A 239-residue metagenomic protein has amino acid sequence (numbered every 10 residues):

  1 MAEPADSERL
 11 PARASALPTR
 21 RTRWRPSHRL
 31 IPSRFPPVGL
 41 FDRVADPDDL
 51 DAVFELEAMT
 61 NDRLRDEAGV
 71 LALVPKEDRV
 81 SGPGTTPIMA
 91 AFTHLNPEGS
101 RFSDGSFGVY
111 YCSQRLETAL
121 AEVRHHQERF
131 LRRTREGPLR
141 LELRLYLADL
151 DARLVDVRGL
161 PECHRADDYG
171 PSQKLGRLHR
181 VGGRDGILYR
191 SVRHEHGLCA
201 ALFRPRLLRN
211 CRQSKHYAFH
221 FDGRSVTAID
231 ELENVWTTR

Functional and structural regions predicted by a protein language model:
M1-S103, Q114, H125-R239: Active-site and NAD+-binding cores of ADP-ribose-processing enzymes
G108-C112: A short, exposed loop/beta-hairpin motif centered on an aromatic-Gly-Thr core
